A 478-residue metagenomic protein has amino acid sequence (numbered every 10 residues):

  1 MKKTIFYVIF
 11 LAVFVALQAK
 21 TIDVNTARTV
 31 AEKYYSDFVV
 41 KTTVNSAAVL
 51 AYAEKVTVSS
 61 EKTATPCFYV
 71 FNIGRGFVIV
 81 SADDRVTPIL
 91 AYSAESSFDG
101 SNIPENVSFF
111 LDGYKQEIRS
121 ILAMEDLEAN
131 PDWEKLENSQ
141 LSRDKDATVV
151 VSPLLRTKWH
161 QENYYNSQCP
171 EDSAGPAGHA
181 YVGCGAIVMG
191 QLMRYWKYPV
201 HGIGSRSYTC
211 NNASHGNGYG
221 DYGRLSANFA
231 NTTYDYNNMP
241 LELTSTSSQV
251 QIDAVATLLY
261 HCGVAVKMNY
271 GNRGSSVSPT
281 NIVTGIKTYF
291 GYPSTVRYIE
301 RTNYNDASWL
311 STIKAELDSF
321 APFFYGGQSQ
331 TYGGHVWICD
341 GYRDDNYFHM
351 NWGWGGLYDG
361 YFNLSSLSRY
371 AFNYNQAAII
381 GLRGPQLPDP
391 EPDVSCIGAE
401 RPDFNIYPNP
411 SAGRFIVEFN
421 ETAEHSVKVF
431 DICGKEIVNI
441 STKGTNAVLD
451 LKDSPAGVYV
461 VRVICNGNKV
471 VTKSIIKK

Functional and structural regions predicted by a protein language model:
M1-N25, H261, G271, I286: Bacterial Sec-dependent N-terminal signal peptides
K20-S59: Short, non-transmembrane alpha-helical segments in secretory-pathway proteins
V44-P88: Exposed beta-strand-loop-beta-strand "reactive/processing" segments of non-cytosolic proteins
K55-G74, T284, T288-Y347, N351: Active-site-adjacent substructure of cysteine-protease-like catalytic cores
S81-D83, T87-S96, D345-L364: Catalytic Cys-His active-site segments of thiol-dependent hydrolases/isopeptidases
I89-S275, R343: Active-site-adjacent structural segments surrounding the nucleophilic cysteine of cysteine proteases and isopeptidases
Q116, L127-L141, G291, W352-S395: A recurrent domain-boundary module in secreted/ectodomain proteins
G398-Y407, S411-K478: C-terminal outer-membrane/trafficking sorting elements
